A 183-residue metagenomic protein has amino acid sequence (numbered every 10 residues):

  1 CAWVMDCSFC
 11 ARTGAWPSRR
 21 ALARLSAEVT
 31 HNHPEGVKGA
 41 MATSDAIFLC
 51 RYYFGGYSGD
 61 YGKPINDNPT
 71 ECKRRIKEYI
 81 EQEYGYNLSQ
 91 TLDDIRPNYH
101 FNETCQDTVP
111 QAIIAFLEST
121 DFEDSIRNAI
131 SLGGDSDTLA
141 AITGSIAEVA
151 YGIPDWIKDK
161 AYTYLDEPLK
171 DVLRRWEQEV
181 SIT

Functional and structural regions predicted by a protein language model:
C1-S119, S125-L132, I146: Amphipathic alpha-helical interface segments
D137: Conserved catalytic/binding loops enriched for acidic/polar residues
I142: Short phosphate-coordinating micro-motif centered on Lys-Gly-acidic
V149-T183: Conserved glycine-rich phosphate/nucleotide-binding loop and adjacent Mg2+-coordinating catalytic segment
